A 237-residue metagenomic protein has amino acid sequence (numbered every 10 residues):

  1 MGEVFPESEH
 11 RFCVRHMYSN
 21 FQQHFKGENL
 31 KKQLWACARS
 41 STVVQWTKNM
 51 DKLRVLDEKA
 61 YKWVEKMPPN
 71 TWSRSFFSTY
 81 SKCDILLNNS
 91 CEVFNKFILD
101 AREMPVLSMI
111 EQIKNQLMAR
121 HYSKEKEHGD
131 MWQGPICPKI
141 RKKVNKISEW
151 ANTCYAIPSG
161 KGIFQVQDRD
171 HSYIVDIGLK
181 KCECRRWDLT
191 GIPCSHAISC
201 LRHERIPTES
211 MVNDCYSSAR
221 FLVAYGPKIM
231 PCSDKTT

Functional and structural regions predicted by a protein language model:
G2, P6, H10-R11, S19-T237: Hydrophobic, aromatic-enriched, well-ordered structural segments
H16: Active-site glycine-centered loops adjacent to acidic/histidine catalytic or metal-binding residues that shape
